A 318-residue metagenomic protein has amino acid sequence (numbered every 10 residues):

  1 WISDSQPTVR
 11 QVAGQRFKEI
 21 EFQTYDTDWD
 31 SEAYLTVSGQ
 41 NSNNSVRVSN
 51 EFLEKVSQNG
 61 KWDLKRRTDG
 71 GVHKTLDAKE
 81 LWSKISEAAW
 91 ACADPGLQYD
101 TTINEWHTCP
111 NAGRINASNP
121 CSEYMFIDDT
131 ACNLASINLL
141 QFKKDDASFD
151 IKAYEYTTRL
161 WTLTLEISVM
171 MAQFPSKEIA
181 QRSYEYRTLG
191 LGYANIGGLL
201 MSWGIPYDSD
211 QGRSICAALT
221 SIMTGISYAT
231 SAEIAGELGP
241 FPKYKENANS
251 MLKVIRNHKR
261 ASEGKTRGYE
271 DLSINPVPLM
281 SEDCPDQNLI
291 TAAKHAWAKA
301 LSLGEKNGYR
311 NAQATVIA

Functional and structural regions predicted by a protein language model:
W1-R159, T164-E185, I205, G212-C216 (+3 more regions): Active-site cavity-forming subdomains of large catalytic enzyme subunits
L191: Short, well-structured alpha-helical interface segments that form or flank functional binding sites
L199: Amphipathic alpha-helical interface segments
S202: The feature captures the catalytic groove of carbohydrate-active enzymes
N311-T315: Feature 926 captures the class I aminoacyl-tRNA synthetase adenylation module centered on the KMSKS loop
